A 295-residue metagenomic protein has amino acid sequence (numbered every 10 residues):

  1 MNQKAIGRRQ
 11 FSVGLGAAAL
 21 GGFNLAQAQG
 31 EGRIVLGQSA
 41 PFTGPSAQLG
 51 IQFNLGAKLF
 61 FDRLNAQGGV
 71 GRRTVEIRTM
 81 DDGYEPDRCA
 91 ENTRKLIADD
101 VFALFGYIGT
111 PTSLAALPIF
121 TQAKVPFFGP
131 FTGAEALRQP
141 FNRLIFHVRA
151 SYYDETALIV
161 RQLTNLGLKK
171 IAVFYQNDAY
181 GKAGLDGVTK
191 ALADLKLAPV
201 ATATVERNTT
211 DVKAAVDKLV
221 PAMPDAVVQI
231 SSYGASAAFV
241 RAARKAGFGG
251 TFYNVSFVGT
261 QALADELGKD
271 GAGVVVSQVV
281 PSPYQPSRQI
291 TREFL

Functional and structural regions predicted by a protein language model:
N2-A19: N-terminal secretory signal peptides and thylakoid transit peptides that target proteins across membranes
L25-Q38, G69-T74, T164-G167: Immediate post-signal peptide segment of exported/extracytoplasmic ligand-binding proteins
R33-G50, Y107, I171-F174: Short beta-strand segments enriched in small/hydrophobic residues
Q48-L55, G68-A136, V205-V212, S232-A235: Beta-alpha junction/loop-to-helix N-cap segments that form part of ligand/metal-binding clefts
R73-V75, D99-A103, A123-P126, F141-R143 (+5 more regions): Loop/turn elements at helix/coil->beta-strand transitions in domains of secreted/extracellular proteins
E91, E135-A136, R143-G247, S282-R292: Extracellular/periplasmic Venus flytrap/periplasmic-binding protein
L96, D100-I108, F128-P130, A172-Y175 (+3 more regions): Periplasmic-binding protein-like
V240-L295: Extracellular/periplasmic periplasmic-binding protein-like sensory domains
